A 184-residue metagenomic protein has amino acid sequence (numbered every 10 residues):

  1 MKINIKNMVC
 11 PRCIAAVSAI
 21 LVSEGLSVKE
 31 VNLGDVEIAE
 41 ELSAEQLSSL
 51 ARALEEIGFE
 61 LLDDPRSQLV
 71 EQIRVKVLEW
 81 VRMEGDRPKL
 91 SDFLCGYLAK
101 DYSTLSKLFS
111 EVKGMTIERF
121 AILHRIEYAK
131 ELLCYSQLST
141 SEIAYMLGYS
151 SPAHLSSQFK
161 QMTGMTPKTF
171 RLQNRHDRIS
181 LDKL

Functional and structural regions predicted by a protein language model:
M1-P65: DNA-contacting interfaces and partner/effector-binding or oligomerization modules in DNA-centric proteins
E60-V75, M115-H124, H176: Short, Lys/Arg-enriched anionic-surface-contact patches
L69-E118, S136-M146: DNA-binding recognition helix and immediately preceding turn/loop of helix-turn-helix/winged-helix domains
L105, H154-L155, F159: Short hydrophobic/aromatic patch on the recognition helix
F109, A121, L133, Q158-F159 (+1 more regions): DNA major-groove recognition helix of helix-turn-helix
M146-S150, K160: A short, basic/aromatic helix-end/turn motif that makes direct DNA contacts
S157-L184: …primarily DNA-binding HTH/wHTH and HhH modules…
